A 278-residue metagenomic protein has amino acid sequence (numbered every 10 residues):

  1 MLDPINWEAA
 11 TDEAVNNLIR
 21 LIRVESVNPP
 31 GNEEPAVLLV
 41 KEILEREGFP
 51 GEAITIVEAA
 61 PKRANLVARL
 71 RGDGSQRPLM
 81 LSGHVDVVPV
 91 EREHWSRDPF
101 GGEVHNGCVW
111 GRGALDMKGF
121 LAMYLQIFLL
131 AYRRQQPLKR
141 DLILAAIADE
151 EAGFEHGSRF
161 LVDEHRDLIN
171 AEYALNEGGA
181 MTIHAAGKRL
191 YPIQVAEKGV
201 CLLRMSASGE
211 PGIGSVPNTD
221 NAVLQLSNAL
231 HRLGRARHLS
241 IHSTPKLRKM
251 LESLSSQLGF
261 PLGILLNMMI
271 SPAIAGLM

Functional and structural regions predicted by a protein language model:
L2-R112, R133-R140: Acidic/His- and Gly-rich active-site-bordering loop/insert found across diverse amide/peptide-bond hydrolases
I19, L38-K41, A122-L129, R159-V162 (+1 more regions): Predominant activation on well-ordered alpha-helical scaffold segments within soluble catalytic domains
N28, L115, G209-S215: A generic structural motif
I56-A59, E150, I193-K198: Short Gly/Pro-enriched turn/cap motifs at secondary-structure boundaries
G83-V85, E177-G179, A207: Fold-independent oxyanion-binding glycine-rich loops and adjacent beta-strand/coil segments at enzyme active sites
C108-V109, L115-P192: Acidic/histidine-rich catalytic neighborhood of metal-dependent amide-processing enzymes
R166-Y173, G179-K188, I193-L202, G214-M278: Acidic-enriched catalytic cores of C-N bond-cleaving enzymes acting on peptides and small amides
